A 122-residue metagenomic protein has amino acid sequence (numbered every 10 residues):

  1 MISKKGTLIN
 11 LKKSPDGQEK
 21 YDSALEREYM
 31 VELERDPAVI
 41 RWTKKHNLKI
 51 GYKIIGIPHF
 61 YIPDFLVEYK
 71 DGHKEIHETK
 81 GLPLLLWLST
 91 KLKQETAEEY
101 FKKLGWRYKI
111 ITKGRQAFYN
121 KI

Functional and structural regions predicted by a protein language model:
M1-I122: Electrostatic, structured charged patches in enzyme active sites and in nucleic-acid/phosphate-binding
